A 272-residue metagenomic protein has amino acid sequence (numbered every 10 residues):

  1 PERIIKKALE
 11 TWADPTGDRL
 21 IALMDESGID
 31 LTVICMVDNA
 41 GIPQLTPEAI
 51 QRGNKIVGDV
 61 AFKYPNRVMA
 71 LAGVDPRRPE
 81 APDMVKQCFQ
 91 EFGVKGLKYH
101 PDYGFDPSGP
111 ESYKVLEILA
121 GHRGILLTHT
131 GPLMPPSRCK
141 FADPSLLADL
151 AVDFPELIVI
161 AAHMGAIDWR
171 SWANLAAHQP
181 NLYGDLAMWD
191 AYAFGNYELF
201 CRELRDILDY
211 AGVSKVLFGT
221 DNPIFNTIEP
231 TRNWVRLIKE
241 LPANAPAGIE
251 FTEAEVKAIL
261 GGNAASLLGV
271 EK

Functional and structural regions predicted by a protein language model:
P1-A13, G58-A72, P180-Y183, L260: Mobile, glycine- and charge-enriched loop segments and immediately flanking short secondary-structure elements within
P1-L31, K86-Q87, Y210-L217, N226-K272: Mid-to-C-terminal alpha-helical segments outside catalytic/metal-binding sites
I5-L9, A40-Q51, P136-F141, Y192-L199 (+1 more regions): Short, flexible/disordered intra-domain loops and linkers
P15-L23, R52-G58, A81-M84, P144-L147 (+2 more regions): Alpha-helical scaffolding within the catalytic cores of extracellular/periplasmic polymer-degrading hydrolases
M24, V57, A61, A70 (+9 more regions): Conserved, mostly hydrophobic/aromatic
D25, M84, L150-D153, V159 (+1 more regions): A generic "structured core" feature
D30-A142: Active-site gating/metal-coordination segments in enzymes
E91-G96, G104-F218: Catalytic pocket-lining loop regions of alpha/beta-barrel enzymes, especially the amidohydrolase/enolase/GH5 lineages
